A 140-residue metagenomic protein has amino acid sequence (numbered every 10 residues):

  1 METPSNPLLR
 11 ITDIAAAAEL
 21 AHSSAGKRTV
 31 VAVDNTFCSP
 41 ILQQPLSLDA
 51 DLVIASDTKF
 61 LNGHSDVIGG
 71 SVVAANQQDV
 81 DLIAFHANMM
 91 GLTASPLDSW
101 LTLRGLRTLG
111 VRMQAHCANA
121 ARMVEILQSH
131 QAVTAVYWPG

Functional and structural regions predicted by a protein language model:
M1-A132, Y137: Conserved PLP-enzyme active-site core in the AAT-like
G140: Conserved PLP cofactor-binding pocket of PLP-dependent enzymes
